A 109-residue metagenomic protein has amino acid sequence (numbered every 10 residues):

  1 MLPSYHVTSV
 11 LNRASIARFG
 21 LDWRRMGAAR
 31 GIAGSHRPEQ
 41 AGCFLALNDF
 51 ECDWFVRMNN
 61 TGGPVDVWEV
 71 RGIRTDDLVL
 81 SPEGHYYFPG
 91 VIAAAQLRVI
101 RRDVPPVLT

Functional and structural regions predicted by a protein language model:
M1-P3, T8-I16, W23-C43, L47-T109: Conserved NAD+-utilizing ADP-ribose enzyme module
